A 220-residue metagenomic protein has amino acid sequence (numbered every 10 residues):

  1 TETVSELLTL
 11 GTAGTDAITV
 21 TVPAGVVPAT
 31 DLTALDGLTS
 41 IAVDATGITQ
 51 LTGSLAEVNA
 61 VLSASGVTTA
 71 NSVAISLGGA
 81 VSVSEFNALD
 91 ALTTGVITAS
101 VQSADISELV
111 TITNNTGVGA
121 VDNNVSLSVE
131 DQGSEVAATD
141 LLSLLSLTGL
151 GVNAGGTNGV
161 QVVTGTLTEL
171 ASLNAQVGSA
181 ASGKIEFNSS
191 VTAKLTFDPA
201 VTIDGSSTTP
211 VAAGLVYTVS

Functional and structural regions predicted by a protein language model:
T1-G205: General marker for long, soluble alpha-helical cores
L35, T208-A213: Acidic, glycine/polar-enriched metal-coordinating patches/loops that mediate binding to polyanionic ligands
T39, G214-L215: Short, well-ordered alpha-helix to beta-strand connector turns
V162, V216-S220: Extracellular beta-helix/beta-solenoid repeat scaffolds
A193-K194, L215-Y217: Glycine- and aspartate-rich repeat motifs characteristic of hemolysin/RTX-like Ca2+-binding segments in secreted
